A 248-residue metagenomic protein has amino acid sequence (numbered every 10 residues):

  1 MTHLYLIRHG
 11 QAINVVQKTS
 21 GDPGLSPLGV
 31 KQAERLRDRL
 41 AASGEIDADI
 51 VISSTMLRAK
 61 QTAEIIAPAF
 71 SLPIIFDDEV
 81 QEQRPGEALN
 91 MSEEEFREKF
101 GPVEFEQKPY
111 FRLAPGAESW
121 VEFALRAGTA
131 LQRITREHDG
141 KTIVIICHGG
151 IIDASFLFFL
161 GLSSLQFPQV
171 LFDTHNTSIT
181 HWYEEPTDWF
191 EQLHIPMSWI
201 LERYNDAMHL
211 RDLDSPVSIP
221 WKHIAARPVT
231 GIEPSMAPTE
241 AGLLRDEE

Functional and structural regions predicted by a protein language model:
T2, Q83-E94, L157-E248: Acidic, low-complexity terminal tails and accessory targeting/binding regions of phosphate-metabolizing enzymes
T2-F76: Active-site-proximal alpha-helix that buttresses catalytic centers in soluble enzyme cores
L4, I134, K141-G150: Generic beta-sheet signal
G10, G149, D206: Active-site metal-binding loops of divalent metal-dependent hydrolases
S43-D47, I134-K141: Glycine-rich phosphate-binding loop signature in dinucleotide/nucleotide-binding domains
S53-S54, L125, I146-C147: Short beta-strand scaffold positions
G101-E122, R227-V229: Short glycine/proline- and acidic residue-enriched helix-loop micro-motifs that form flexible lids or anion-recognition
L113-D139: Internal catalytic-core helix/loop-beta-alpha segment that presents or stabilizes conserved functional determinants
